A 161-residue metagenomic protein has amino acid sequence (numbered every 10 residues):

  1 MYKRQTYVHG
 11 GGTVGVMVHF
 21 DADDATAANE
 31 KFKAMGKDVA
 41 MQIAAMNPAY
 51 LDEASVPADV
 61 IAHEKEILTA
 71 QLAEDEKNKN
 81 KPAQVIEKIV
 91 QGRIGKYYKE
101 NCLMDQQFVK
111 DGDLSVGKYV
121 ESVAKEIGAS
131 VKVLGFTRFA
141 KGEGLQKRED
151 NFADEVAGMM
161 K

Functional and structural regions predicted by a protein language model:
K3-K161: N-terminal assembly/interaction segments in proteins that build large macromolecular machines
